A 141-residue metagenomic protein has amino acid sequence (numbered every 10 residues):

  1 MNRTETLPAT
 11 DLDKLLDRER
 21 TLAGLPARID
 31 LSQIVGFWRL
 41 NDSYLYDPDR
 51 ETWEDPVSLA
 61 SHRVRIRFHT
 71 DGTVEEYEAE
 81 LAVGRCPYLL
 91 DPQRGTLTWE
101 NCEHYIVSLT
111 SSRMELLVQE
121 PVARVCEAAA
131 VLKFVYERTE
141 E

Functional and structural regions predicted by a protein language model:
M1-E141: Lipid interaction determinants
